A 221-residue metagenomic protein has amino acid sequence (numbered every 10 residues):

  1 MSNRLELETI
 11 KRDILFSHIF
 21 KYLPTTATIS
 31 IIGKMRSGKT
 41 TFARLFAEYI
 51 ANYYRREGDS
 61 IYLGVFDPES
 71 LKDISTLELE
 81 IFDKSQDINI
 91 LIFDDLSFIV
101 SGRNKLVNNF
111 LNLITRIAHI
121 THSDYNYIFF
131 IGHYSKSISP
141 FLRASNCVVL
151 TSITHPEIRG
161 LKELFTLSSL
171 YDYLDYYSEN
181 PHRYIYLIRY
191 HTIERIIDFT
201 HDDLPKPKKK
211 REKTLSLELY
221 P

Functional and structural regions predicted by a protein language model:
M1-H18: N-terminal pre-Walker A segment at the start of P-loop NTPase domains
L7-E8, E69-K72, S101-N104: Short, flexible loop segments at the rims of nucleotide/cofactor-binding pockets, characterized by
S17-G33, F42, Y53, N109-N112 (+3 more regions): P-loop NTPase motor core of the ASCE superfamily
I29-E48, E78-S168: Conserved P-loop NTPase motor cores
Y49-Y62: Post-Walker A helix-loop "phosphate-sensing" segment adjacent to the P-loop in P-loop NTPases
L63-D83: Short glycine-rich substrate-engagement loop in P-loop NTPases that contacts/grips substrate
